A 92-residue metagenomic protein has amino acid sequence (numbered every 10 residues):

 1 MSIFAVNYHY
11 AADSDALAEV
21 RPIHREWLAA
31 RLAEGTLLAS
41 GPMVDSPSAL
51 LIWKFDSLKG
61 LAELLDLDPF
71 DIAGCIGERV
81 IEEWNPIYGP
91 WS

Functional and structural regions predicted by a protein language model:
M1-S92: Conserved, structured core segments of small domains
